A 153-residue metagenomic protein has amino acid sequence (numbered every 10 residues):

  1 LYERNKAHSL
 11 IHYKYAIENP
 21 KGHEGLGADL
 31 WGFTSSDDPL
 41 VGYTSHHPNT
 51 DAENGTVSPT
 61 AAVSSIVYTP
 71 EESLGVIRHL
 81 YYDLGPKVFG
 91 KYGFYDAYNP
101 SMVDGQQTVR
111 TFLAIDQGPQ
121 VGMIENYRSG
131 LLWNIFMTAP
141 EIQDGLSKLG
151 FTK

Functional and structural regions predicted by a protein language model:
L1-K153: Ser/Thr/Asn(+Pro)-rich, low-complexity disordered segments
